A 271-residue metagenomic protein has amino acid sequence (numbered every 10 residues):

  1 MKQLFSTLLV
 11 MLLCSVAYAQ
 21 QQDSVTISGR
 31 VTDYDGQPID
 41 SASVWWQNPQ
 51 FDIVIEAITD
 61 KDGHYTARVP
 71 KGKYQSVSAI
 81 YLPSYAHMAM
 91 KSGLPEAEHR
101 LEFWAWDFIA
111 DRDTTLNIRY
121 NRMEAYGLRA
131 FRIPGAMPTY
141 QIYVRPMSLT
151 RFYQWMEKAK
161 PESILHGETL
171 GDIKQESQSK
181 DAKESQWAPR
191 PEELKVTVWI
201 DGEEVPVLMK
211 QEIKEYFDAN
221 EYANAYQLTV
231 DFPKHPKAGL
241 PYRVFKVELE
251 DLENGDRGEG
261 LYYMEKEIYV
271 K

Functional and structural regions predicted by a protein language model:
M1-L4: Positively charged n-region of N-terminal signal peptides that target proteins for export
S6-S15: Bacterial N-terminal signal peptides
T7, T32, T59: Ser/Thr-centric signal marking residues that sit in or immediately flank functional binding/regulatory motifs
Q20-T26, R30, Q37-I58, H64-K271: Long luminal/extracellular ectodomains of secretory-pathway precursor proteins
